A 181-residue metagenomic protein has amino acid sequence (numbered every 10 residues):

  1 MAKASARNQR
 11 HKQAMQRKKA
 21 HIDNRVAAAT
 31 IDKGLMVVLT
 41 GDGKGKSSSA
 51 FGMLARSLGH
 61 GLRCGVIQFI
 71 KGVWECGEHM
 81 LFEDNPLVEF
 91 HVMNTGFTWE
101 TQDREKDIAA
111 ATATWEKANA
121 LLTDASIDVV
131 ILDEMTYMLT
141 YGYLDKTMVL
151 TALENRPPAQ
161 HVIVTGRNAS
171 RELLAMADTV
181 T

Functional and structural regions predicted by a protein language model:
M1-M36: Extreme N-terminal, non-catalytic leader segments that precede Walker-type/kinase nucleotide-binding cores
S5-H11, T98, A120-S126, M135-T181: Replace "adjacent to P-loop NTPase cores in ATP/GTP-dependent enzymes" with "adjacent to NTP-binding cores
K19-I22, T112-E116, V162-T165: Short gly/ser/thr-rich secondary-structure transition/capping motifs
L35-T123: Conserved P-loop
L35-V38, D128-V129, H161-I163: Residue-level preference for the first positions of well-ordered beta-strands
S47, I131, A177: Conserved RecA-like P-loop NTPase ATPase core
F69, L132-M135: Generic detector of well-ordered alpha-helical packing
